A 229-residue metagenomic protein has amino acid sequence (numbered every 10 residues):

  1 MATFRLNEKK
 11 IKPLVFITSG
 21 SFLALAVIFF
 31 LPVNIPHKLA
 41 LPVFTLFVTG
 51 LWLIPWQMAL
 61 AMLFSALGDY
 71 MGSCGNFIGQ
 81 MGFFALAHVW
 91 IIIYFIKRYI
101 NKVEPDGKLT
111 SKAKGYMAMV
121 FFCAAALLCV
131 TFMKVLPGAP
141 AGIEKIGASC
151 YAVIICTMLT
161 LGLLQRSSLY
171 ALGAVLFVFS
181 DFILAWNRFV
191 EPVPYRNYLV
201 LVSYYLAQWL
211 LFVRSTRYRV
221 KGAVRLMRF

Functional and structural regions predicted by a protein language model:
M1-F229: Polytopic alpha-helical membrane-helix bundles and their juxtamembrane interface segments in multi-pass membrane
